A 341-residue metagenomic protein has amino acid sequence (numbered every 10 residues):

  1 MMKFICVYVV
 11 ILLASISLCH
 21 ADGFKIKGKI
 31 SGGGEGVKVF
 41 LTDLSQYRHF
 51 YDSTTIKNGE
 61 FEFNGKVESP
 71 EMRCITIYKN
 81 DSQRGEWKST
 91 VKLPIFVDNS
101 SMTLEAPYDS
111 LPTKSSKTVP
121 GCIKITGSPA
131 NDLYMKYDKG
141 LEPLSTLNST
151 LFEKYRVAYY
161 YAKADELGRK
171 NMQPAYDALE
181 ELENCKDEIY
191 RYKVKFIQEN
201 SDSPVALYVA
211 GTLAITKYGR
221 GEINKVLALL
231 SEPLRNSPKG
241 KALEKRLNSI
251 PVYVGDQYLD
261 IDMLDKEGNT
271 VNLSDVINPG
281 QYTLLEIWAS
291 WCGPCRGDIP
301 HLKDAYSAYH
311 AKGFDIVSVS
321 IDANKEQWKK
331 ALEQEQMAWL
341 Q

Functional and structural regions predicted by a protein language model:
M1-G28: Bacterial Sec-dependent N-terminal signal peptides
H20-E181: A non-transmembrane, solvent-exposed segment enriched in polar/low-complexity residues
E181-Y190, K217-N224: Helix-turn-helix repeat elements of alpha-solenoid scaffolds
E199-S203, P233-K241: Short solvent-exposed coil/turn linkers within tandem alpha-helical repeat scaffolds
E222-S231, Q257-M263: Alpha-helical repeat scaffolds
A242-D275: N-terminal "domain-start" segment that seeds a small globular fold
Q281-T283, I287-D304, S318: Conserved redox-active cysteine motifs that mediate thiol-disulfide chemistry, especially di-cysteine Cys-X(1-2)-Cys
S307-Q341: Conserved segment of the thioredoxin-like fold in thiol-based oxidoreductases
